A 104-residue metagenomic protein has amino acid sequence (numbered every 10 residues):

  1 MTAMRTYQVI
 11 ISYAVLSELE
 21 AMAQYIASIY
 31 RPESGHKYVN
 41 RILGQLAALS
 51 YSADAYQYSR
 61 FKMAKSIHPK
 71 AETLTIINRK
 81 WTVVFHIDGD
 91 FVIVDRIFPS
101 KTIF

Functional and structural regions predicted by a protein language model:
M1-Q45: Arg/Lys-rich, positively charged N-terminal/basic patches that mediate binding to nucleic acids
T2, L74-F104: Enriched for short, Lys/Arg-rich terminal
E18, E33, Y56, V83 (+1 more regions): A broad, structure-centric signal for solvent-exposed, well-ordered loop/edge residues that line or flank functional
M22, S52, I97-F98: Residue-level signal for well-ordered alpha-helical positions
I26-S28, V39, L43, S66 (+2 more regions): General N-terminal targeting signals
A47-I76: A short, surface-exposed loop/turn module that caps and links secondary-structure elements
